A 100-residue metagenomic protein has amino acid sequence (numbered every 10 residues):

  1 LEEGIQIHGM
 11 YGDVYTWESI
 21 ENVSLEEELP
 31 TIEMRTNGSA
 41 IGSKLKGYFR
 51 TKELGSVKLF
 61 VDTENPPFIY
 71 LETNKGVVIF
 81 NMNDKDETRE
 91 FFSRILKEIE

Functional and structural regions predicted by a protein language model:
L1-I5: Alpha-helical transmembrane signal-anchor/signal-peptide segments
Q6, T16, I79-N81: Generic structural detector for well-ordered beta-strands
H8-E18, N22-N74: Non-transmembrane, membrane-adjacent beta-strand/coil modules in membrane-associated proteins and peripheral
L29, T63-E100: Terminal and domain-flanking low-complexity segments
